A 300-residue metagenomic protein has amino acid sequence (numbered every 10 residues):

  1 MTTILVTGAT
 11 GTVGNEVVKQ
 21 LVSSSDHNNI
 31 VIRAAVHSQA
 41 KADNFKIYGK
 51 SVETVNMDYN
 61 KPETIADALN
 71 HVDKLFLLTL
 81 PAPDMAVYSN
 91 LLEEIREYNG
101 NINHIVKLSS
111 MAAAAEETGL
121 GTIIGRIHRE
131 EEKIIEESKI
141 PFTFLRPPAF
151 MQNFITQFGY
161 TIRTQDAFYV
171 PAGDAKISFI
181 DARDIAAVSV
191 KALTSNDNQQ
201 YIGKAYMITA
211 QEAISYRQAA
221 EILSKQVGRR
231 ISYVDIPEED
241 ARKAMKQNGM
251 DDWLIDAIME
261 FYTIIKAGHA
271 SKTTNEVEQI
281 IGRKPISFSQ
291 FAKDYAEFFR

Functional and structural regions predicted by a protein language model:
T2-F45, N60-E63, L80-A86, E94-H104 (+5 more regions): Oxidoreductase cofactor-interface core, primarily capturing Rossmann-like NAD(P)-dependent enzymes
S51-V52, F142: Short, conserved active-site loop motifs that form the nucleotide-linked donor/cofactor pocket
E53-V72: Conserved Rossmann-fold cofactor-binding substructure of NAD(P)-dependent oxidoreductases
A66-L69, S89-L92, A182-V190, T274 (+1 more regions): Short, amphipathic alpha-helical "lid/cap" segments that border enzyme active or binding sites
L69, D73-F76, V106: N-terminal Rossmann-like NAD(P) cofactor-binding module of classical short-chain dehydrogenase/reductase
A182, Y216, E238, S287-F288: Structural motif detector for alpha-helix initiation sites
Y201, E239-R300: A hydrophobic C-terminal alpha-helical subdomain
V234-I236: NAD(P)-dinucleotide binding in Rossmann-like oxidoreductases
